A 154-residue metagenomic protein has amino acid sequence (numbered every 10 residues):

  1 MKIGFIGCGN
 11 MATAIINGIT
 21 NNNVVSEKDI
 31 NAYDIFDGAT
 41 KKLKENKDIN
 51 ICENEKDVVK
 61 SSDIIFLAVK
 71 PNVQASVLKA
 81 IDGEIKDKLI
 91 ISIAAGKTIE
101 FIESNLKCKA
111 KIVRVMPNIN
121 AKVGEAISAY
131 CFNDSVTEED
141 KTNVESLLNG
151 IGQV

Functional and structural regions predicted by a protein language model:
M1-N46, N50-E53, E125-A126: NAD(P)+-binding Rossmann beta1-loop-alpha1 motif at the extreme N-terminus of oxidoreductases
I6, Y33, C52-N54, A68 (+2 more regions): Structural motif
A14, G18, N22, N46 (+4 more regions): Change "in soluble alpha/beta enzymes" to "in soluble alpha/beta proteins
S26-D29, N54, D87-K88, A110-K111: Short acidic capping loops at alpha-helix termini that bridge into adjacent secondary structure
N54-L106: Rossmann-fold NAD(P) dinucleotide-binding segment
F101-K111, I127-V154: Internal alpha-helical scaffold of NAD(P)-dependent oxidoreductase catalytic cores
R114-A129: Active-site capping/gating segments
